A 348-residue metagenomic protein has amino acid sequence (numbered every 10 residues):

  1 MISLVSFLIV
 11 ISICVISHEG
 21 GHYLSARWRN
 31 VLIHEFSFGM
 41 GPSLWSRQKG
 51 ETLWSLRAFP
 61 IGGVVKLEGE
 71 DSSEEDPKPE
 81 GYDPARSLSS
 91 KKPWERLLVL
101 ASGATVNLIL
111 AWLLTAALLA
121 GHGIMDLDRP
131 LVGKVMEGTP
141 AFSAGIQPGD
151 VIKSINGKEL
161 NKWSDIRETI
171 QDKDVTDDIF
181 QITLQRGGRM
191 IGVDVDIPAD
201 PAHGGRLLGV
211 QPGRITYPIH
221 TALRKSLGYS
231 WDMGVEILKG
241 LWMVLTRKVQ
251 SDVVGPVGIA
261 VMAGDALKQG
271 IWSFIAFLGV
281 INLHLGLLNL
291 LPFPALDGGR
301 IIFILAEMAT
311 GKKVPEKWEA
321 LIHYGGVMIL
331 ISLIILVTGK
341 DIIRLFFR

Functional and structural regions predicted by a protein language model:
I2-E80, L291-T310: Small-residue-rich helix-interface/hinge motifs
S3-F7, K91-L100, S273-F277: Residue-level signature of transmembrane alpha-helical entry/exit and packing/kink sites in multi-pass membrane
I11-V15, K66, N107, A111 (+2 more regions): Alpha-helical transmembrane segments of multi-pass membrane proteins
W45-Q48, L131-K134, I219, L305-L321: Membrane interface segments of multi-pass transport proteins and intramembrane proteases
D71-W94, S102, V106-V257, V261: PDZ peptide-recognition modules
D177, K312-L333: Multi-pass membrane catalytic core of lipid/isoprenoid biosynthesis enzymes
M243-R247, I281-L296: Transmembrane alpha-helix interface/packing and boundary motifs in multi-pass membrane proteins, characterized by
L336-R348: Juxtamembrane boundary at the C-terminal end of a transmembrane helix
